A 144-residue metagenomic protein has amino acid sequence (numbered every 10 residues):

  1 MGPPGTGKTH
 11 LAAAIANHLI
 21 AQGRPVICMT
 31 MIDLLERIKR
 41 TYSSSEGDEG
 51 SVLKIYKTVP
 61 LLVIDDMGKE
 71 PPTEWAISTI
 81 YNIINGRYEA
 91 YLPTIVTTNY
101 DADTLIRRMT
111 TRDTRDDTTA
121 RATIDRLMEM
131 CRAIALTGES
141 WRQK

Functional and structural regions predicted by a protein language model:
M1-A12: Walker A/P-loop nucleotide-binding motif
P3, M31, N99-Y100: Short, well-ordered beta-to-alpha junction loops that form the rim of enzyme active sites and present histidine/acidic
H10-G23: P-loop NTPase Walker A phosphate-binding motif
I20, R24-T58, S78: Short glycine-rich substrate-engagement loop in P-loop NTPases that contacts/grips substrate
R24-P25, T58-L61, A90-V96: Loop/turn-to-beta-strand initiation segments
M31, D66-G68: Conserved Walker B
E36, T41, K69-K144: Replace "adjacent to P-loop NTPase cores in ATP/GTP-dependent enzymes" with "adjacent to NTP-binding cores
